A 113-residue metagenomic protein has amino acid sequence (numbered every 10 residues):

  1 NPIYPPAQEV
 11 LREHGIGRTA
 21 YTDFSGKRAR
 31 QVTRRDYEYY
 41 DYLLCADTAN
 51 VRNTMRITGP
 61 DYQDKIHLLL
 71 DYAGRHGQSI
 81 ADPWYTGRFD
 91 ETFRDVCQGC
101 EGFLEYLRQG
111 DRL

Functional and structural regions predicted by a protein language model:
N1-Y40, E105-L113: Conserved active-site segments centered on acidic
Y42, T48-L113: Phosphate-binding/catalytic loops
